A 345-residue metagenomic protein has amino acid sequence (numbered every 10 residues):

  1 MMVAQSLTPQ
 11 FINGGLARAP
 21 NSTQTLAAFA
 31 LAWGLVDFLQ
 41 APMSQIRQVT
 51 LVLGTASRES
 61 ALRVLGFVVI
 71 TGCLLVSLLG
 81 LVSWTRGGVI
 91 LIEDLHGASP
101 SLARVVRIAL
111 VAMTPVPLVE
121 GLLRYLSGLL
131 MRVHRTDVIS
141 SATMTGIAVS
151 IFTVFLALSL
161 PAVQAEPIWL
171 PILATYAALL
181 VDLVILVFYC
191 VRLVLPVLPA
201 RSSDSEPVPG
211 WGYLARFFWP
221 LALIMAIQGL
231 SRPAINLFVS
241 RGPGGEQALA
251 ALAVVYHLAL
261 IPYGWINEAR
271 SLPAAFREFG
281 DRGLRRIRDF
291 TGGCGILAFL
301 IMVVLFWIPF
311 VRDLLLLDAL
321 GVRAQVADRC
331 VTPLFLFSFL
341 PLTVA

Functional and structural regions predicted by a protein language model:
M1-Q48, W219-A275, I301, F337-V344: Transmembrane helix-bundle signature of multi-pass secondary active exporters and lipid flippases
M2, A30-W33, V68-G72, L110-M113 (+8 more regions): Residue-level recognition of transmembrane alpha-helices in multi-pass small-molecule transporters/permeases
T23, R132-V133, Q164-A165: Helix-loop interface residues and adjacent transmembrane-helix termini in multi-pass membrane transporters, primarily
L26-L79, L123-M131, A251-W307: Small-residue-rich hydrophobic transmembrane alpha-helices
L75-R107, S159-P161, L300-V331: Short membrane-interface helical motifs at transmembrane helix boundaries in multi-pass membrane transporters
A98-L126, V254-H257, P262, R323-A345: Alpha-helical transmembrane segments of multi-pass membrane proteins
A109, A142-L156, A162-V197: Hydrophobic alpha-helical transmembrane segments
E120-M144: Cytoplasmic helix-loop-helix junction between adjacent transmembrane helices in 12-TM secondary transporters
